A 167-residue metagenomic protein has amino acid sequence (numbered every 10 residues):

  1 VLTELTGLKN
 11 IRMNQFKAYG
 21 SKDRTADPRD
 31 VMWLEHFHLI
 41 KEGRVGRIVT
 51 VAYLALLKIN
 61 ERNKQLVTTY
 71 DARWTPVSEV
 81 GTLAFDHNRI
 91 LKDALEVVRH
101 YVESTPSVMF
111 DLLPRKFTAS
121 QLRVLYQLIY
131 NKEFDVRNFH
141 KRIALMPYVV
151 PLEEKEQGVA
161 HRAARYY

Functional and structural regions predicted by a protein language model:
V1-E4, V124: A broad, structural surface signal
T3-E61, Y101-M109, M146-V150: Active-site segment of metal-dependent pyrophosphate-handling enzymes, primarily the Nudix hydrolase catalytic core
I11, R29, V45, L66 (+3 more regions): Alpha-helical protein-protein interaction elements
K17-A26, H38-R47, L56, T69-T82 (+3 more regions): N-terminal accessory segments that position/regulate proteins before the catalytic core
R47-I59, N63-H100, L112-S120, N138-A144: NUDIX/MutT-family hydrolases
E103-Y167: Core RNA-modification/binding signature centered on pseudouridine synthases
